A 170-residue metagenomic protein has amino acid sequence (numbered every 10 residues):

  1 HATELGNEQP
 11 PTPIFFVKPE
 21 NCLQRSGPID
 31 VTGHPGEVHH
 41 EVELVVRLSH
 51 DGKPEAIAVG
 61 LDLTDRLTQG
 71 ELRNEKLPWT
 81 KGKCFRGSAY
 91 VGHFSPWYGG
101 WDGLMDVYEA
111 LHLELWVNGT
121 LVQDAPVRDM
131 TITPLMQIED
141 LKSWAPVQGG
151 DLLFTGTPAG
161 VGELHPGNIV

Functional and structural regions predicted by a protein language model:
H1-Q148, L152, G160-V170: Catalytic-core "active-site belt" of small-molecule-metabolizing enzymes, emphasizing His/Asp/Glu-rich regions
